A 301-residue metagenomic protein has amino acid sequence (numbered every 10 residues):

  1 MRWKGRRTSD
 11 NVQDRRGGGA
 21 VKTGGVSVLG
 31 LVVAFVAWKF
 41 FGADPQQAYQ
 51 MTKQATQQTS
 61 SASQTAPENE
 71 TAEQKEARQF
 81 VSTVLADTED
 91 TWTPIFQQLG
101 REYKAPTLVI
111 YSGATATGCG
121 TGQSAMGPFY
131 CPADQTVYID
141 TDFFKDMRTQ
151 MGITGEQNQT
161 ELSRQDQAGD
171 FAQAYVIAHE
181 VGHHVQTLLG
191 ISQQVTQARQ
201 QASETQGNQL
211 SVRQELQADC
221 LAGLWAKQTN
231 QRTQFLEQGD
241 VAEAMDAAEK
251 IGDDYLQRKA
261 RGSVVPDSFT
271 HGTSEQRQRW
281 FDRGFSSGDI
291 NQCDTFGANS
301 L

Functional and structural regions predicted by a protein language model:
R6-T270, R279, N291-L301: A Zn2+-metalloprotease active-site environment signal
D282-R283: Short, exposed beta-strand-loop hairpins at the edges of beta-sheets in extracellular/periplasmic proteins
